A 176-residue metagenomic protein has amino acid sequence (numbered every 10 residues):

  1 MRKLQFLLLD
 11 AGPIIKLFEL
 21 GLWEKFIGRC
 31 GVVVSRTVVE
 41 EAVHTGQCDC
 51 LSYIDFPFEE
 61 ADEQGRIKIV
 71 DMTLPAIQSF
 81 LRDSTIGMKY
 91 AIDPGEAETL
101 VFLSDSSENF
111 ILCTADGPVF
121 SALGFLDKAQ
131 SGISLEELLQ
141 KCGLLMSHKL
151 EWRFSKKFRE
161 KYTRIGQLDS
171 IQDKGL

Functional and structural regions predicted by a protein language model:
R2-E108, G117-S131, E136-L176: Active-site-proximal, substrate-binding regions of enzyme catalytic domains and RNA-binding/basic surfaces
L112-C113: Conserved SAM-binding loop
